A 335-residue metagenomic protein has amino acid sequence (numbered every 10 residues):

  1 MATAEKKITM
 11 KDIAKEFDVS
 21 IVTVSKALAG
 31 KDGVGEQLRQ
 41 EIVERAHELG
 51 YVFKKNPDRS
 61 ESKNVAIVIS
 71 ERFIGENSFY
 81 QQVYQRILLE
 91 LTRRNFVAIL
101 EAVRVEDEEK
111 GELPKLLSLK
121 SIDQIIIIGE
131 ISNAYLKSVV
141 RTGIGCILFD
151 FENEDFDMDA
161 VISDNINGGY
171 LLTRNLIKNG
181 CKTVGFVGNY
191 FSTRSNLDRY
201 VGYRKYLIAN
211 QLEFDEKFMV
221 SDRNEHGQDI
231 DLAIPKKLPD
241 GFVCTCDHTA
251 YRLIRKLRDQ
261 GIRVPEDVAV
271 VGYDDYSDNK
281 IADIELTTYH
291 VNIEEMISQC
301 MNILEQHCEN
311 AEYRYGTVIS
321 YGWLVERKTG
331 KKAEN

Functional and structural regions predicted by a protein language model:
M1-E5, S62-R174, L232-K237, H248: Alpha-helical recognition/docking segments in bacterial nutrient-uptake and carbohydrate-utilization systems
M1-S60, E334: N-terminal helix-turn-helix DNA-binding module of bacterial transcription factors
E16, T23, D58-G75, T183-N189: Short beta-strand segments enriched in small/hydrophobic residues
S20, D123, K182-T183, D240: Short acidic/polar active-site loop segments enriched in Thr and Asp
S70-Q82, L100-E108, V161-L171, V187-I230 (+5 more regions): Hinge/beta->alpha junction and helix N-cap segments in small-molecule ligand-binding domains
T183, F214-F218, V264-A269: Short acidic capping loops at alpha-helix termini that bridge into adjacent secondary structure
I230-N335: Flexible loop/turn connectors
